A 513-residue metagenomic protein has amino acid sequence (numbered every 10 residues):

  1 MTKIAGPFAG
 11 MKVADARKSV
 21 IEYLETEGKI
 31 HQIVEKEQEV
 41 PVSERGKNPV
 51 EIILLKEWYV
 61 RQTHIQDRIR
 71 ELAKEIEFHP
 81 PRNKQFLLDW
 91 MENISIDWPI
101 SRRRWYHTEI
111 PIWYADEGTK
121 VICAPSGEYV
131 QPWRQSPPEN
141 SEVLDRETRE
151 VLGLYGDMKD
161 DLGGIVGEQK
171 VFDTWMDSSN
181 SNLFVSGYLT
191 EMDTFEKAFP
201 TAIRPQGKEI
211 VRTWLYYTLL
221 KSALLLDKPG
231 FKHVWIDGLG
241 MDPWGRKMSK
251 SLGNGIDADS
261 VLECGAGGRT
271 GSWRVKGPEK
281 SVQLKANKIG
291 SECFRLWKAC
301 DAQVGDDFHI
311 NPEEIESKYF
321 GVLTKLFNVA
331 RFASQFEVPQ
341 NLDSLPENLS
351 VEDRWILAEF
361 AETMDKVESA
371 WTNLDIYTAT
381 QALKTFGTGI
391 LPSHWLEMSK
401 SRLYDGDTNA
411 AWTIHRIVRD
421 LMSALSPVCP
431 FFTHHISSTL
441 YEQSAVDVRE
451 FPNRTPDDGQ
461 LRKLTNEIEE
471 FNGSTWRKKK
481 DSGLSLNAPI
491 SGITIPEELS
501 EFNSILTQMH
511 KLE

Functional and structural regions predicted by a protein language model:
M1, T63, R103-Y106, P111-E117 (+1 more regions): Alpha-helical recognition segments enriched in aromatics with Gly/Pro capping that present substrate-recognition
M1-G118, R246, L252-G253, D257-L323 (+5 more regions): Residue patterns forming the tRNA-binding/recognition surfaces of aminoacyl-tRNA synthetases and related DALR
E22-Q32, S101, K159-V166, L189-A198 (+10 more regions): Secondary-structure transition/capping motifs at alpha-helix termini and the adjoining loop/turn into the next element
K36-G46, I110-G118, H233-G240, P312-Y319 (+4 more regions): A glycine-rich phosphate-binding loop feature that marks nucleotide/adenosyl-phosphate handling sites
K47, D237-G238, L326, L391 (+2 more regions): Residue-level signal for inorganic ion chemistry
G163-M176, F195-R212, G253, K285-I289 (+7 more regions): Secondary-structure capping and boundary motifs in well-ordered enzyme cores
D242, P339-E368, L396-W476, D481-S482 (+3 more regions): Acidic, turn-prone loop/beta-hairpin segments
N503-E513: A glycine-rich helix N-cap at a beta->alpha junction
